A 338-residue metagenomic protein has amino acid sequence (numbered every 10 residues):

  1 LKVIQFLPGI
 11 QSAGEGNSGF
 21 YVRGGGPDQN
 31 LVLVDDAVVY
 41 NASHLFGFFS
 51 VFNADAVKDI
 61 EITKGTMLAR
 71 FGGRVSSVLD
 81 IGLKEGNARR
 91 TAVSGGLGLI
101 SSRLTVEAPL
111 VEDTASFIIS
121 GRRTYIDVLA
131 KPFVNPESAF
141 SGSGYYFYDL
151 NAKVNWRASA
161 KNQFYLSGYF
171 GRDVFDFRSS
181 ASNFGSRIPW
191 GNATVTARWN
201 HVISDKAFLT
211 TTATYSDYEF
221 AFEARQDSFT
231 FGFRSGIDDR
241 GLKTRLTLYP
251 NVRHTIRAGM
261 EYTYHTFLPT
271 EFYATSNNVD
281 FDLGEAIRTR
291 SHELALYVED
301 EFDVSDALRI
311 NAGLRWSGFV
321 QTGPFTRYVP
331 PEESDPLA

Functional and structural regions predicted by a protein language model:
L1-L68, V78-N87, S101: Periplasmic N-terminal accessory/gating domains of Gram-negative outer-membrane beta-barrel systems
S18, V75-S77, T91-V93, I100-L104 (+7 more regions): Hydrophobic, lipid-facing positions within transmembrane beta-strands of outer-membrane proteins
H44, R90-A92, N135-F140, F177-S186 (+6 more regions): Extracellular loop and loop/strand-boundary signature of outer-membrane beta-barrel proteins
G47-S50, K58-L68, S77-A108, S116-R123 (+1 more regions): Short strand-turn segments of transmembrane beta-barrel domains in outer membranes, especially the first one or two
K64-T66, L83-E85, L97-S101, L110-E112 (+5 more regions): Transmembrane beta-strands of outer-membrane beta-barrel pores
G98-R123, E137-V174, R187-T211, P250-N251 (+1 more regions): Transmembrane beta-barrel wall of Gram-negative outer-membrane proteins
A130-P136, G168-G171, D176-N183, S216 (+3 more regions): Outer-membrane beta-barrel translocator domains and adjoining extracellular loop/strand segments of Gram-negative
R257-A338: Signature of Gram-negative outer-membrane beta-barrel scaffolds
